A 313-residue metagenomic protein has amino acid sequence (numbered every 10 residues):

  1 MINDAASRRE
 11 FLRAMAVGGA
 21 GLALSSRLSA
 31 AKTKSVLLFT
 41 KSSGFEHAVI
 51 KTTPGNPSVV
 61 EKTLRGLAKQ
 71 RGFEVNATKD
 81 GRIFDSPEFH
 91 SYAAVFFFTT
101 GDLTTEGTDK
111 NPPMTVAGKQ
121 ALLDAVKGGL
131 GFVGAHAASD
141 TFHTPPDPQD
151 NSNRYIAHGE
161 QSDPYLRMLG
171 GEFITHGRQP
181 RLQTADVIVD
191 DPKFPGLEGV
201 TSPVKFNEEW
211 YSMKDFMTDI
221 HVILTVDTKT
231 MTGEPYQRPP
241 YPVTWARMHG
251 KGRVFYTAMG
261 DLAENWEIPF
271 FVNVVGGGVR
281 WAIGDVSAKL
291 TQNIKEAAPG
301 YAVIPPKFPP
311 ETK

Functional and structural regions predicted by a protein language model:
I2-G19: N-terminal secretory signal peptides and thylakoid transit peptides that target proteins across membranes
D4-A6, L38, E46-F142: Helical hinge/lid and interdomain linker segments adjacent to catalytic or ligand-binding clefts that mediate domain
A5, S26-F45: C-terminal segment of N-terminal export signals and the immediately downstream linker at the start of the mature
L28, R167, G171-G250: Catalytic beta-strand/loop cores that center a nucleophilic Ser/Cys/Thr and support acyl-enzyme chemistry
T40, V60, G66-Q70, T230-K313: Extracellular ligand-binding/catalytic regions of CAZymes and related secreted enzymes and adhesion modules
S43-G44, R82-I83, G101-L103, S139-T141 (+3 more regions): Short, solvent-exposed loop/turn segments at secondary-structure junctions
D102-E198: A glycine-rich, often tryptophan-bearing local segment used as a flexible ligand/cofactor-contacting loop or short
